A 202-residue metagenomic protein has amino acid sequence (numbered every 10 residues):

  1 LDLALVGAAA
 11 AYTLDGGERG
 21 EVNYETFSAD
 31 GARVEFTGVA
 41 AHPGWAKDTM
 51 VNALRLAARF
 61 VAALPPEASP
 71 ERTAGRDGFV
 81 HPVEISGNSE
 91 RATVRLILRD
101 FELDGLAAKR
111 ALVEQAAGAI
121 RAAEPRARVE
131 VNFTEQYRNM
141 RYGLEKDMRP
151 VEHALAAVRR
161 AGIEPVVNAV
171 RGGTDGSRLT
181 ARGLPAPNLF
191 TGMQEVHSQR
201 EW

Functional and structural regions predicted by a protein language model:
D2-E114, G118, V129, T134-M140: Midchain, well-structured core segments that form catalytic/ion-binding scaffolds
V34, A154, R178-L179: Structural element of the ATP-grasp superfamily
T37-A41, A161-G162, Q194-H197: Glycine/charged-rich beta-loop-alpha catalytic/anionic-binding loops adjacent to active sites
A53-L56, P150, D175, P185: Catalytic-loop motifs flanking and including active-site residues across diverse enzymes
N88-E90, P165-W202: Zn-dependent metallopeptidase/amidohydrolase metal-coordination segment
I120-R126, R160: Short helix-capping segments at alpha-helix termini
V129-F133, G162-A169: C-terminal helix-coil-helix/basic helical segment that borders enzyme active sites and/or dimer interfaces and provides
N139-A157, R182: Short, low-order "capping/linker" segments at domain edges
